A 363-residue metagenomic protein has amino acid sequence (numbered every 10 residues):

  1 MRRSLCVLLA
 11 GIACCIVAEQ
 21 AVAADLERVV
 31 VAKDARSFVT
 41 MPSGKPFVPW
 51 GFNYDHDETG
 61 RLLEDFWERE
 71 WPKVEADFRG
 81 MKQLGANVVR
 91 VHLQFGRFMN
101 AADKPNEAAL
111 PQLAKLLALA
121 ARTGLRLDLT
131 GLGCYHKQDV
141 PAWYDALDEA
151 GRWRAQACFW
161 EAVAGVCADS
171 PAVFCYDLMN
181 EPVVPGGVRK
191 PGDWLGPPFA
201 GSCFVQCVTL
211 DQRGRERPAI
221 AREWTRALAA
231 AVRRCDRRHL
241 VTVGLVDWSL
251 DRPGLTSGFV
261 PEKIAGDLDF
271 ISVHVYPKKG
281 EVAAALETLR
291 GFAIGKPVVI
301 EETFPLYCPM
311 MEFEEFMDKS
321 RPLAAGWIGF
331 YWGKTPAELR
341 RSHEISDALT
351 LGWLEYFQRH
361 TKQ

Functional and structural regions predicted by a protein language model:
M1-S4: Positively charged n-region of N-terminal signal peptides that target proteins for export
C6-I16: Bacterial N-terminal signal peptides
A18-A24: Boundary at the C-terminal end of the N-terminal hydrophobic targeting segment
L26-F270, G280, T303, Y307-M311 (+3 more regions): Active-site mouth of glycoside hydrolases
L125, I294-K296: A short helix->loop->beta-strand "cap" motif at the edges of active sites that frequently abuts
H274, I328-Y331: His/Asp/Glu-enriched short active-site or ligand-binding loop at hydrolase and phosphoryl-transfer sites
K278-L286: Substrate-binding surface in catalytic domains of secreted glycosidases
K296, A324, Y331-Q363: Aromatic- and carboxylate-lined catalytic core of secreted/periplasmic carbohydrate-active enzymes
